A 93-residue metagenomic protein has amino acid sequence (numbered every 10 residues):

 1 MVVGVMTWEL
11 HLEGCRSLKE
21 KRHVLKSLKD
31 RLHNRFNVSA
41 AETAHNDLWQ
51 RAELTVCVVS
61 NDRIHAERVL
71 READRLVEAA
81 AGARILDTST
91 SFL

Functional and structural regions predicted by a protein language model:
V3, A41-D62, S91: Short, charge-patterned binding micro-sites
G4-E13, L18: Short glycine-/aliphatic-rich beta-strand segments at the starts of folded cytosolic domains
K21: C-terminal binding/interaction regions
V58-L93: C-terminal structural segments of small proteins and small subunits
